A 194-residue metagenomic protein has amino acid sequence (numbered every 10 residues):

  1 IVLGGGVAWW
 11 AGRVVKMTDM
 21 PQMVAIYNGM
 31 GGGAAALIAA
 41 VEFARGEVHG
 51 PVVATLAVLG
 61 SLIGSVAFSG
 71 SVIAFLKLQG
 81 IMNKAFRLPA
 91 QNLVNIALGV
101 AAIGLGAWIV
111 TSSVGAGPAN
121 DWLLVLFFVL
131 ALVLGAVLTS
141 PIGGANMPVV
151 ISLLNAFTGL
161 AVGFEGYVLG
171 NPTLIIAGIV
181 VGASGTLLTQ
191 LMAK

Functional and structural regions predicted by a protein language model:
L3-G4, A8, G12, G31-A34 (+8 more regions): Alpha-helical transmembrane segments in multi-pass membrane proteins
G5-V24, S71-A85, L134-M147, T189-A193: C-terminal ends of transmembrane helices
W10-M20, A36-P51, I73, S112-A116: Transmembrane alpha-helix boundary signature
D19-G31, A85-A97, M147-A156: Cytoplasmic-side transmembrane-helix entry/capping segments in multi-pass membrane proteins
G32-I38, E42, G64-K77, G99-I109 (+3 more regions): Helical transmembrane-bundle signal
V41-H49, T111-P118, G144, V149 (+1 more regions): Transmembrane helix-loop junctions at the membrane interface of multipass transporters and ion channels
P51-L62, L123-F127, L169-S184: Loop-to-transmembrane alpha-helix initiation sites
K77-L98, I109, G115-G117: Glycine-rich phosphate/diphosphate-binding loop of Rossmann-like nucleotide-binding domains
